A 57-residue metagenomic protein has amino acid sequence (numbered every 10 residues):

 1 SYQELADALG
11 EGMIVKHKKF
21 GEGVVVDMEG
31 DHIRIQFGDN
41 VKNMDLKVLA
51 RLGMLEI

Functional and structural regions predicted by a protein language model:
S1-I14: Mixed-charge, Lys/Arg-rich low-complexity intrinsically disordered regions
A6-A8, V25, A50: A sequence-composition feature that detects small, non-aromatic residues
L9-E11, M28-D31: A short, compositionally biased
G21-M28: Short beta-strand-centered aromatic/proline hotspots
H32-G53: A short macromolecule-binding patch
